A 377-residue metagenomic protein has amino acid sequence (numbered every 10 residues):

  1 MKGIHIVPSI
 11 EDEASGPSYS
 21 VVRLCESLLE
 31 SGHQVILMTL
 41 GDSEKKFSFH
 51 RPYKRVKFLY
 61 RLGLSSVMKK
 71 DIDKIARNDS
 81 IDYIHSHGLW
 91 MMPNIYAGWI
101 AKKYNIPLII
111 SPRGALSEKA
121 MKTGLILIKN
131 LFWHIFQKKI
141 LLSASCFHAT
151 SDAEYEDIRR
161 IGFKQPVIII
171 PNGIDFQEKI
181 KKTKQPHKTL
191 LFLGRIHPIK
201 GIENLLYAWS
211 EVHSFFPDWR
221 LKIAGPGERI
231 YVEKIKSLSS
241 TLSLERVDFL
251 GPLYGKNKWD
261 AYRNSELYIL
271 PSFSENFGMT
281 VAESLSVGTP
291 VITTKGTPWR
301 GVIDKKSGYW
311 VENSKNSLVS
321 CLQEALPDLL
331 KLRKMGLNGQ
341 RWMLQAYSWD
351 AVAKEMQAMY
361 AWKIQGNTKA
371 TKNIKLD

Functional and structural regions predicted by a protein language model:
I4, H148, T183-K200, L206-W209 (+1 more regions): Conserved donor-binding/catalytic core segment of Leloir-type glycosyltransferases
L37-E44, L193, R220-K234, G251: Glycosyltransferase donor-sugar binding loop
W99, K103, K129-F147: Membrane-proximal helix-turn-helix segments that form the acceptor-binding/catalytic region of lipid-linked
A153, G173: Carbohydrate-associated surface elements
E233-L253: Nucleotide-activated donor-binding/catalytic signature segment of Leloir-type glycosyltransferases, i.e., the conserved
F273: Aromatic "clamp/platform" in nucleotide-sugar-dependent glycosyltransferases that forms part of the donor/acceptor
P290-T293: Short hydrophobic beta-strand element within catalytic cores of glycosyltransferases and related nucleotide-activated
Y309-N316, E324-L330: Conserved acidic donor-binding segment of nucleotide-sugar-dependent glycosyltransferases
